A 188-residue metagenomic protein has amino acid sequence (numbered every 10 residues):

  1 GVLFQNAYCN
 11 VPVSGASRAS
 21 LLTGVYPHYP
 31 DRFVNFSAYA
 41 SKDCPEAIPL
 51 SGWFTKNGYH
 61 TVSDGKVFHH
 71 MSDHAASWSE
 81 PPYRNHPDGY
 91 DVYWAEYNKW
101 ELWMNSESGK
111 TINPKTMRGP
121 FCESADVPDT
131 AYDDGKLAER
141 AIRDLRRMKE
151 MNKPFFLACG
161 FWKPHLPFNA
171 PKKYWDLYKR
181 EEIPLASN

Functional and structural regions predicted by a protein language model:
G1-N188: Formylglycine-dependent sulfatase
